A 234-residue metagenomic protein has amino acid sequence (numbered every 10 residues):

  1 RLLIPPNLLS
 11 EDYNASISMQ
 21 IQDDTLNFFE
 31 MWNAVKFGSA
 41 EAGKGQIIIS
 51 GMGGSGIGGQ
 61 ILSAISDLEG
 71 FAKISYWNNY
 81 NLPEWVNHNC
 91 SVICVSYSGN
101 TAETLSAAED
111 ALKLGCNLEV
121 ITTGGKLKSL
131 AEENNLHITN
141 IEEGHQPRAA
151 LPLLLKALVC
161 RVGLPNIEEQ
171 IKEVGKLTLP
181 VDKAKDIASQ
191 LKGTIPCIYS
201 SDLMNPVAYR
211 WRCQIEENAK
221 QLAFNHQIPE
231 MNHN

Functional and structural regions predicted by a protein language model:
R1, A42-L177, S189: Glycine-rich phosphate-binding loops that contact phosphosugars or nucleotide phosphates
R1-L2, M19: Short amphipathic alpha-helical segments
I4-L9, N14, I57-I61: NAD(P)+-binding Rossmann beta1-loop-alpha1 motif at the extreme N-terminus of oxidoreductases
D12-Q20, E30-Q46, C160-N234: Active-site phosphate/pyrophosphate-binding segments
T25-F29: Extended, charged low-complexity segments that frequently continue into or abut oligomerization scaffolds
